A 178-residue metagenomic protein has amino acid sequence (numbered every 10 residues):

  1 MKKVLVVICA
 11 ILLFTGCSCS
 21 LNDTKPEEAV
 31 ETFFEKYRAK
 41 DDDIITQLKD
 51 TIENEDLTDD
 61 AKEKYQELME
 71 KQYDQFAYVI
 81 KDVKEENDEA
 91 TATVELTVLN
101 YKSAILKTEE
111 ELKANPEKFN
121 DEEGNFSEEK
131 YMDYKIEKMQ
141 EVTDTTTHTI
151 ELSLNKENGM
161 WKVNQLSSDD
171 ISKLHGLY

Functional and structural regions predicted by a protein language model:
M1-L21: Sec-dependent N-terminal signal peptides of Gram-positive bacterial secreted proteins and lipoproteins
S20-I80: Core segments of small alpha/beta cavity-forming domains
V30, Y78-I80, V94, L152-L154 (+1 more regions): Hydrophobic beta-strand residues in large extracellular and virion-surface proteins
D43, L99-Y101, M160-K162: Primarily extracytoplasmic ectodomains and periplasmic/lumenal surface modules that are beta-strand-rich
Q47-I52, E128-M132, T147-L152: Short glycine-rich, low-complexity/disordered patches
E63-E137, K173-Y178: Surface-exposed, charged secondary-structure patches
A114-F126, Q140-Y178: Short beta-strand edge/turn micro-motifs at domain boundaries
